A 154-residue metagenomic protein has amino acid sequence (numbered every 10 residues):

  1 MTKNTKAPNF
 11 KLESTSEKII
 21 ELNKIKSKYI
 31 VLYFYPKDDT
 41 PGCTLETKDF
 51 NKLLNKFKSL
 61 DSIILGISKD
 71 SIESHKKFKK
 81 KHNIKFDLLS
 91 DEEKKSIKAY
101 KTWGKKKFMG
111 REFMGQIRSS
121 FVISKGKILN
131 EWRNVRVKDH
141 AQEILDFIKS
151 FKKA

Functional and structural regions predicted by a protein language model:
M1-A154: Chalcogenol-based redox active-site neighborhoods
